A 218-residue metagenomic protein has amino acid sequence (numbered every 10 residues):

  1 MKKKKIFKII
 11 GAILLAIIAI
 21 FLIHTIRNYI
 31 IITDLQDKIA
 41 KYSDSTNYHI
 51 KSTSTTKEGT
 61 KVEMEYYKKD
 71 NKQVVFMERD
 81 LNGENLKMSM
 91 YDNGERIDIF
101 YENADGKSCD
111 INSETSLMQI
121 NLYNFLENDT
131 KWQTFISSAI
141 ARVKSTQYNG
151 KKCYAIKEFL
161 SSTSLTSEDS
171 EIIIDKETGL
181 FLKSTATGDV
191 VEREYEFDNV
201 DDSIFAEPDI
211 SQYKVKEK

Functional and structural regions predicted by a protein language model:
K2-K72, A206-K218: N-terminal leader/targeting segments and the immediate start of mature chains
T25-L35, K41-S43, E95-C153, K157-T163: Flexible, processing/modification-adjacent segments and terminal tails in exported/periplasmic/extracellular proteins
I39-Y42, E63-K69, M88-Y91, S138-Q147 (+1 more regions): Short, exposed beta-strand/loop patches in secreted or surface proteins that constitute
Y48, E95, S170: Residue-level detector of short, conserved catalytic/binding motifs and their immediate flanks
K51-T55, Y67-K69, F76-E78, Y91-N93 (+7 more regions): A structural detector for beta-sheet-dominated domains
T53-G59, V75-E84, L126-S138, L160-L165: Short, solvent-exposed secondary-structure boundary motifs
E65-F125, D189-E194: An acidic-aromatic
E78-L86, N149-E217: Gly/Pro-enriched, hydrophobic low-complexity segments that function as extracytoplasmic propeptides/linkers
